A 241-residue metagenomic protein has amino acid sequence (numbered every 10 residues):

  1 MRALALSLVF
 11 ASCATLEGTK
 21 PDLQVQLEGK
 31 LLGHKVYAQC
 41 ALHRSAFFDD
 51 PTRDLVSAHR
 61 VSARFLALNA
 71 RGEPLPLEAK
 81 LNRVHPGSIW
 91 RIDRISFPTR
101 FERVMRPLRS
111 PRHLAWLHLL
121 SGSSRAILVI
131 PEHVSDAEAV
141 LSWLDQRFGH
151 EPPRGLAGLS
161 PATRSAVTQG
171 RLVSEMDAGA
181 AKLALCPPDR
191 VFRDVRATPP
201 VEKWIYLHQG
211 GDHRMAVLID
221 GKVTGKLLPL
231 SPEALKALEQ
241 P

Functional and structural regions predicted by a protein language model:
M1-S7: Sec-dependent signal peptide recognition, specifically the positively charged N-region followed immediately by
A14-P241: Residues within mature, well-folded domains
